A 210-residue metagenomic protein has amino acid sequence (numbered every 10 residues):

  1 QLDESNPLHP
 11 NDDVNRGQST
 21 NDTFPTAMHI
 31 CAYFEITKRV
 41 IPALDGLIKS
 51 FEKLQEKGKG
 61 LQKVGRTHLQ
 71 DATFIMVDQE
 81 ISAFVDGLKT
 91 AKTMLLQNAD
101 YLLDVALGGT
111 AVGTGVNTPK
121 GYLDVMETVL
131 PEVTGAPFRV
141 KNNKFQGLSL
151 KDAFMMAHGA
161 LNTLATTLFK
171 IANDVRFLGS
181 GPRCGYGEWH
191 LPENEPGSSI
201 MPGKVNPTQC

Functional and structural regions predicted by a protein language model:
Q1-C210: Conserved, well-structured ligand/cofactor-binding cores
